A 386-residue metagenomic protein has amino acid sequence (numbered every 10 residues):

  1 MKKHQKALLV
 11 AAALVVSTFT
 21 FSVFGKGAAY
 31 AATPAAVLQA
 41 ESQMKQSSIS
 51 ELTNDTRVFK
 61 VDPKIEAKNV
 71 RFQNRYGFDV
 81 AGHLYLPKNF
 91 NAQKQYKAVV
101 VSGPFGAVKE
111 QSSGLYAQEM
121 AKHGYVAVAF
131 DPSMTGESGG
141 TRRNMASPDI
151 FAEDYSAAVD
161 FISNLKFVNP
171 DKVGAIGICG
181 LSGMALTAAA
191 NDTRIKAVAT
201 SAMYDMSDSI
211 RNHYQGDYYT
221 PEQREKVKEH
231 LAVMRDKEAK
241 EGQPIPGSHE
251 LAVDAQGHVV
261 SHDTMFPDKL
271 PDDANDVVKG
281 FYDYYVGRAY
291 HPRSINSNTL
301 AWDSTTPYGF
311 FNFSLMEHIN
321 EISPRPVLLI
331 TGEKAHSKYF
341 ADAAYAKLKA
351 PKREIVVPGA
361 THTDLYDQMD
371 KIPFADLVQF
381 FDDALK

Functional and structural regions predicted by a protein language model:
Q46-K94, Y366: N-terminal cap/lid segment of alpha/beta-hydrolase-fold proteins
Q93-P104: Short beta-strand element of the alpha/beta-hydrolase
G106-Q118, P132: The serine-hydrolase catalytic nucleophile loop
E119-G139: Conserved alpha/beta-hydrolase
M145-K166: Alpha/beta-hydrolase active-site loop
T187-G280: Alpha/beta-hydrolase-fold enzymes
I322, L329-T331: Short beta-strand/loop motif that positions the catalytic acidic residue of the alpha/beta-hydrolase fold
A360-K371: Catalytic histidine-centered segment of alpha/beta-hydrolase-like enzymes
